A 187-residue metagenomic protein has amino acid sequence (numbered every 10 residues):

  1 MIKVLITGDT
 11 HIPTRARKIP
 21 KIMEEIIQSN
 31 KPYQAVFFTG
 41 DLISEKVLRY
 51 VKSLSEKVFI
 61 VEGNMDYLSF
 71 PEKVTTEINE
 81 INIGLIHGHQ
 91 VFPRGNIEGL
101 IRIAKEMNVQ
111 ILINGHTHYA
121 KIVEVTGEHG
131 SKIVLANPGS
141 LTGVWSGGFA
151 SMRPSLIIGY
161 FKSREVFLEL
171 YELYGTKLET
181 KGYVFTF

Functional and structural regions predicted by a protein language model:
M1-K57, D66-E72, M152-S155, Y183-F187: N-terminal active-site segment of His-dependent metallophosphoesterases
M1-L5, T75-G84, T126-L135, F161-L168: Beta-strand-turn-beta hairpins that frame and shape the catalytic cleft of phosphate-ester-processing enzymes
I6-G8, A35-D41, F59-G63, G84-H87 (+2 more regions): Active-site neighborhood of phospho(di)ester-bond hydrolases with catalytic His/Asp-centered motifs
I12-R15, L42-K46, M65-F70, V91-G95 (+2 more regions): Active-site environment of divalent metal-dependent phosphoester hydrolases
K18, I22-E25, H89-M107, V144-M152: Binuclear metal-dependent hydrolase catalytic cores centered on His/Asp/Glu-rich metal-binding motifs
L54-V58, V123-T142: Short acidic, glycine/proline-enriched helix-loop-strand junctions
K57-N108: Helix-adjacent hinge/juxtasegments
R102, M107, A136-F187: Binuclear metal-dependent phosphoesterase catalytic core
